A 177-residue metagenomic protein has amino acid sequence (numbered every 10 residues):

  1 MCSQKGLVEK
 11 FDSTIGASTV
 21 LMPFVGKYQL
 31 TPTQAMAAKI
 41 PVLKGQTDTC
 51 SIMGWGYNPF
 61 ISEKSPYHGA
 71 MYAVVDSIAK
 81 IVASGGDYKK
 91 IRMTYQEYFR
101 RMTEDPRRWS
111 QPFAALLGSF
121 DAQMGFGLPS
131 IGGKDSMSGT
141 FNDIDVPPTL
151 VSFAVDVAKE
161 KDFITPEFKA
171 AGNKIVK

Functional and structural regions predicted by a protein language model:
M1-K177: Glycine/proline-enriched, intrinsically flexible loops and inter-domain linkers
